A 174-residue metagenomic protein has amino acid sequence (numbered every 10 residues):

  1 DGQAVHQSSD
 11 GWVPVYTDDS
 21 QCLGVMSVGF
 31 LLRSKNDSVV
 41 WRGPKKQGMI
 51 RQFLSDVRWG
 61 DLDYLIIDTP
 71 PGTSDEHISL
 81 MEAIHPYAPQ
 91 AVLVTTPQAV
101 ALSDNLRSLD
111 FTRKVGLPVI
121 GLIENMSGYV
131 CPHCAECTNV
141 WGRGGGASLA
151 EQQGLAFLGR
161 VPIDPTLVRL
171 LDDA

Functional and structural regions predicted by a protein language model:
D1-L32, Q47: Phosphate-binding loop that captures ATP/GTP phosphates
V5-H6, P14-S20, V57-G60, I84-P86 (+2 more regions): Solvent-exposed alpha-helices and their adjacent loops that cap or buttress functional pockets in soluble metabolic
V5-S8, Q47-I50, S74, N139-V140: Short gly/ser/thr-rich secondary-structure transition/capping motifs
T17, R51, S55-W59, K114-L117 (+1 more regions): Generic secondary-structure signature for well-ordered alpha-helical cores
S27-S34, P86-Q90: A short small-residue
F30-L80, L102: Phosphate-binding/switch loop-helix module in NTP-utilizing enzymes
Y64-R169: Conserved catalytic-core segment of NTP-binding enzymes
L171-A174: C-terminal boundary of histidine-terminating zinc-finger modules
